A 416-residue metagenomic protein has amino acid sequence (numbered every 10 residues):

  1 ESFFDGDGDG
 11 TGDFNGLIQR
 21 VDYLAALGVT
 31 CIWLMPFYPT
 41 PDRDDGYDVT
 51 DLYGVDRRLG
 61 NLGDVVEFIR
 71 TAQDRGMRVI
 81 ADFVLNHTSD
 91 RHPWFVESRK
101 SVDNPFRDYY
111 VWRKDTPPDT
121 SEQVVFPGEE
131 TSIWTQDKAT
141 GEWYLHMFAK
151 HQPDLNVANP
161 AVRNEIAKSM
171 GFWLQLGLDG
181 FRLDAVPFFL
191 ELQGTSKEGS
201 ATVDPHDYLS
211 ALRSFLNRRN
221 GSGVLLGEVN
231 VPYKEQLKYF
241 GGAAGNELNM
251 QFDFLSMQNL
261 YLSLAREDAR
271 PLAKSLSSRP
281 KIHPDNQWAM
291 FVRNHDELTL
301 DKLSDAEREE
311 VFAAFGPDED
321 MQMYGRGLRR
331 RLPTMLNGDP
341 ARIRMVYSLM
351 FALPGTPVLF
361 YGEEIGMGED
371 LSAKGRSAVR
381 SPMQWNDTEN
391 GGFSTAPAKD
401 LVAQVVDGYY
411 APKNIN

Functional and structural regions predicted by a protein language model:
E1-N416: Active-site and adjacent substrate-binding regions of carbohydrate-active enzymes
